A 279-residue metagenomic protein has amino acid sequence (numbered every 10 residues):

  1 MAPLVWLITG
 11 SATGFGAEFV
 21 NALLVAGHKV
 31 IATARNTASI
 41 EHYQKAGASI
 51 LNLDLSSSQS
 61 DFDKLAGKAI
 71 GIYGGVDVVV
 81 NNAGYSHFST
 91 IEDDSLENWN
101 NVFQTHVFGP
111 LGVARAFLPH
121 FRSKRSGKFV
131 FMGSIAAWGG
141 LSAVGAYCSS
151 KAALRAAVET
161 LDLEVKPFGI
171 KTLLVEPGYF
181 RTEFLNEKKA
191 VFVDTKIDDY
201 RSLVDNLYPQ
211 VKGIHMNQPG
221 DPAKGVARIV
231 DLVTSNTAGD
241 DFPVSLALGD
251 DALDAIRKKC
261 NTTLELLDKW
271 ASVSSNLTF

Functional and structural regions predicted by a protein language model:
A12-T13: Conserved glycine-rich cofactor-binding loop
K45-Q59: Rossmann-fold cofactor-recognition segment
K68-N81, H87: A glycine-rich helix->loop->beta "capping" turn within Rossmann-like NAD(P)(H)-dependent oxidoreductase domains
T90-I91, N98-N100: Substrate-binding pocket helix/loop in short-chain dehydrogenase/reductase
A114, S150: Active-site helix of classical SDR
S134: Residue(s) in the substrate-gating loop at a strand-loop-helix junction that position the organic substrate next
P167-F242: SDR active-site lid
